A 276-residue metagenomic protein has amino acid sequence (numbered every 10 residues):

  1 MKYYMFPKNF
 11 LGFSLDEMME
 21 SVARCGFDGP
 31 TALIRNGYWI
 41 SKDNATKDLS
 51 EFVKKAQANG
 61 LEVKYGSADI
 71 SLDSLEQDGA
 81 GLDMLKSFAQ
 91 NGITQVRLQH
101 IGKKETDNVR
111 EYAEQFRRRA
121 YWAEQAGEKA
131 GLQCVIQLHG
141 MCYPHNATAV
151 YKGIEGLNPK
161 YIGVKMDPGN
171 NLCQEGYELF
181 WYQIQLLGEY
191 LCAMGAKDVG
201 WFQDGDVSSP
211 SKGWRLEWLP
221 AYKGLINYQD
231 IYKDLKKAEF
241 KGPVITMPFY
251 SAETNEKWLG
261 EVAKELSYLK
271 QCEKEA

Functional and structural regions predicted by a protein language model:
K2-F13, S67-D78, V109-E111: Active-site mouth loops of central-metabolism enzymes
Y3-P7, P30-A32, V63-A68, V96-L98 (+4 more regions): Hydrophobic faces of well-ordered beta-strands that scaffold small-molecule active sites in alpha/beta enzyme cores
F6-F10, L33-G37, A68-L72, I101-K103 (+4 more regions): Active-site beta-loop-alpha junctions enriched in small/polar residues
D16-E20, Q57-E62, D73-M166, C173: Active-site acidic/histidine proton-transfer and metal-coordination neighborhood in alpha/beta enzyme cores
C25, Q90-N91, E189, A238: Structural motif
P30, Q125-L225, K274: Acidic/histidine-rich catalytic cores of soluble enzymes
T31-V53, K103-D107: Glycine-rich, proline-tolerant flexible connector loops at the mouths of alpha/beta enzymes
E256-A276: C-terminal helical cap(s) of enzyme catalytic domains, especially alpha/beta-barrels
